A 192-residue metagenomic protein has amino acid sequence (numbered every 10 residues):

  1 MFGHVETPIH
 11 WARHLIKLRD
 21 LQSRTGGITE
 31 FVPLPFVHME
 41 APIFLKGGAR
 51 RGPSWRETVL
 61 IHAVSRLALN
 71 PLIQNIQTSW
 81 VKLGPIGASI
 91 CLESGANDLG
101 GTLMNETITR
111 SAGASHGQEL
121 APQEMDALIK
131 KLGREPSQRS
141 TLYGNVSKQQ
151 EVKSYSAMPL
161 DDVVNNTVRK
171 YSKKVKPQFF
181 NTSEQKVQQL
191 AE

Functional and structural regions predicted by a protein language model:
M1-F2, V37: Short, histidine-centered active-site or binding-site loop motifs used for metal coordination, general acid-base
F2-K17, W80-G84: Active-site glycine- and acidic-residue-rich loops that bind and position anionic ligands or nucleotide-like cofactors
H10-E30: Zinc-dependent deaminase catalytic domain
S23-E192: Auxiliary Fe-S-binding modules of radical SAM enzymes
